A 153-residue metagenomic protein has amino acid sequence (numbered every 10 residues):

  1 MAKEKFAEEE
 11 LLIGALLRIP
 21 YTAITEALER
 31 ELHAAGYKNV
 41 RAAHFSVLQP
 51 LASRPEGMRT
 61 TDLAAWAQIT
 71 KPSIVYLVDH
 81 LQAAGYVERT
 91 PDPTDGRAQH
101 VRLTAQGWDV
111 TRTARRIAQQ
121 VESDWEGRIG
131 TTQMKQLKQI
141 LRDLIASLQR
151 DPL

Functional and structural regions predicted by a protein language model:
M1-E8, T132-L153: C-terminal regulatory/oligomerization modules of transcriptional regulators
M1-N39: N-terminal leader segment of winged-helix/HTH proteins
G14-A15, N39-Q49, P72: Short alpha-helical elements of helix-turn-helix
Y21, Q49-P55, R115: Short, locally clustered residues in the helix-turn-helix/winged-helix DNA-binding domain
A27, S46-P50, D109: Pre-recognition alpha-helix immediately N-terminal to the DNA-recognition helix within helix-turn-helix or winged-helix
E56, D79-R142: Charged, amphipathic alpha-helical coiled-coil/dimerization segments
D62-A64: A short acidic, leucine-rich amphipathic alpha-helix
